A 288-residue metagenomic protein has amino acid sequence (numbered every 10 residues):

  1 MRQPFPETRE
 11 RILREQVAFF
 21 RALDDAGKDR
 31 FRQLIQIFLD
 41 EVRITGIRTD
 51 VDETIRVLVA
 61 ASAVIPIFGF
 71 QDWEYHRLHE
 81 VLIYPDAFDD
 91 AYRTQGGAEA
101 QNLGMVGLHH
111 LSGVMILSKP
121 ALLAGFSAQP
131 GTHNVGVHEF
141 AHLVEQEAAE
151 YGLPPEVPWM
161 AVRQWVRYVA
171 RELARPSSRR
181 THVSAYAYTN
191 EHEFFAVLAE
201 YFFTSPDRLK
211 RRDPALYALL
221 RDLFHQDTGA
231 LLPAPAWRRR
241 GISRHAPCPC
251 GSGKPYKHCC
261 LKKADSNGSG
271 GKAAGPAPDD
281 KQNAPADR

Functional and structural regions predicted by a protein language model:
M1-D40: N-terminal topogenic membrane-targeting module
A22, I44-T45, G251: An N-terminal domain-cap segment
G27-Y92: Contiguous, non-catalytic segments that form substrate-binding/exosite surfaces or channel walls
L39, L58-Q71, D86-D90, T94-P130 (+3 more regions): Metalloprotease/metallohydrolase-associated module, dominated by Zn2+-dependent proteases
H79-V81, G113-M115, H133: Generic beta-strand structural signal
G131-E147, A196: Active-site recognition of the HExxH zinc-binding catalytic motif
R240-K257, L261: Short Cys/His-rich zinc-binding micro-motifs
K257, L261-R288: Long, low-complexity, intrinsically disordered segments
